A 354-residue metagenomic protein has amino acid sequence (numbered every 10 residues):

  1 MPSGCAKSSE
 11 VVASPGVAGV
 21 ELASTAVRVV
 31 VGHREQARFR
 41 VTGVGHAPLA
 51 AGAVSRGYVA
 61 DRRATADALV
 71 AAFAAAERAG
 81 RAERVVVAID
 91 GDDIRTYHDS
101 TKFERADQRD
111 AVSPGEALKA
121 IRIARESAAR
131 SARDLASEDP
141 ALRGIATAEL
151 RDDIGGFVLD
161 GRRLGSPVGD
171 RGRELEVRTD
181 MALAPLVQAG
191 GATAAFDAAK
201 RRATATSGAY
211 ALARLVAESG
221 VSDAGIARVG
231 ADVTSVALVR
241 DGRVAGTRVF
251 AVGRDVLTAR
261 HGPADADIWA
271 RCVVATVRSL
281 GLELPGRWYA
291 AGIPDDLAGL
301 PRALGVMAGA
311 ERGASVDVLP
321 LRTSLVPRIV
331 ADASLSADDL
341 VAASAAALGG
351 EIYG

Functional and structural regions predicted by a protein language model:
M1-S24, V30-V41, H46-V85, I89-A224 (+3 more regions): Nucleotide/phosphate-binding catalytic cleft detector across ATP-hydrolyzing and phosphate-transferring enzymes
E83-V87, P285-A290: Hydrophobic beta-strand segments of well-ordered beta-sheets in folded domains
A88-D90, V239, A291-I293, L319-L321: Generic beta-strand/beta-sheet core signal
A194-A203, V256-R287, I293-D295: Adenine-nucleotide phosphate-binding core of ATP-dependent small-molecule kinases
Y210-G262: Acidic, glycine-rich loop-and-beta core segments that form the ion-binding/anion-interacting portion of active sites
P294-A298, T323-V326: Short Gly/Pro-enriched loop/turn and capping motifs at secondary-structure junctions
E311-L325: Conserved beta-strand -> loop -> alpha-helix junction used to position metal-binding or nucleic-acid-contacting
R322-S334: C-terminal catalytic and target-recognition region of SAM-dependent MTase-like enzymes, primarily methyltransferases
